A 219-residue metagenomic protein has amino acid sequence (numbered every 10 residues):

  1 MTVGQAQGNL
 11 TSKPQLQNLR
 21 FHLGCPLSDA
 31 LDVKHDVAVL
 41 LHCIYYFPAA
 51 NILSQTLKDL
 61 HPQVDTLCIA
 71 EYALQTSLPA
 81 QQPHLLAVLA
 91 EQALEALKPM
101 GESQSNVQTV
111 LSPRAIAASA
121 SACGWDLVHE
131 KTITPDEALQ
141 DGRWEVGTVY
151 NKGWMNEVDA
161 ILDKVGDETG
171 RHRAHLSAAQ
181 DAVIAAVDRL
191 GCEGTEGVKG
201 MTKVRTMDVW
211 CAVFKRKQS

Functional and structural regions predicted by a protein language model:
M1-V33: S-adenosyl-L-methionine
Q5-L10, S105-L127: Short alpha-helix
F21-L27, V37-L40, T56, L60 (+2 more regions): Ligand-binding pocket scaffold of soluble enzyme catalytic domains
H35-N51: A short SAM/SAH-binding and catalytic strip from SAM-dependent methyltransferases
N51-C68: A short glycine-rich, Lys/Arg-flanked "PGG" loop and its adjoining helix->strand segment in the class I
T66-L94: Conserved class I S-adenosyl-L-methionine
I69-A70, T109, W125-E137: Conserved S-adenosyl-L-methionine
K131-S219: C-terminal lobe and adjacent flexible extensions of AdoMet/dcAdoMet transferase-like proteins
